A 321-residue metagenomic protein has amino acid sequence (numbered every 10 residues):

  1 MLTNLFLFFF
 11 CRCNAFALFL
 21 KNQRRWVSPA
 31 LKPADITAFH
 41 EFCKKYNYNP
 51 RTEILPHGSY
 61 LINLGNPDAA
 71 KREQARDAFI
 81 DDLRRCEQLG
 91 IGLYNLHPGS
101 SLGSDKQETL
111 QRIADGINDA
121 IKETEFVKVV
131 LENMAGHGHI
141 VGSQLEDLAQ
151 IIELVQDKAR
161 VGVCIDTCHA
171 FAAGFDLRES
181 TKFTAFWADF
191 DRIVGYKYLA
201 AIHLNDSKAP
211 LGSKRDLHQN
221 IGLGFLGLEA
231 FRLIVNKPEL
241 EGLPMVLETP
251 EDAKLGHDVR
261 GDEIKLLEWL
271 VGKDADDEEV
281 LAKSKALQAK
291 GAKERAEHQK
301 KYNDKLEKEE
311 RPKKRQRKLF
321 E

Functional and structural regions predicted by a protein language model:
M1, F16-L18, T52-G58, Y94-L96 (+4 more regions): Hydrophobic faces of well-ordered beta-strands that scaffold small-molecule active sites in alpha/beta enzyme cores
M1, K21-Q23, S59-L61, G99-S101 (+4 more regions): Active-site beta-loop-alpha junctions enriched in small/polar residues
M1-L7, Q74-L83, F183-F190: Short, acidic/polar
F6-C13, K32-L55, I80-G90, N118-E125 (+3 more regions): Acidic (Asp/Glu)-rich catalytic clusters
L18-E108, M245: Structural motif corresponding to the early beta-alpha repeats
V27-D35, N66-A78, S104-D115, H139-D147 (+3 more regions): Alpha-helix N-cap and loop-to-helix initiation/capping positions
L64-G162: Active-site acidic/histidine proton-transfer and metal-coordination neighborhood in alpha/beta enzyme cores
A149-T167, F171-E321: Histidine-acidic metal/acid-base catalytic patches
